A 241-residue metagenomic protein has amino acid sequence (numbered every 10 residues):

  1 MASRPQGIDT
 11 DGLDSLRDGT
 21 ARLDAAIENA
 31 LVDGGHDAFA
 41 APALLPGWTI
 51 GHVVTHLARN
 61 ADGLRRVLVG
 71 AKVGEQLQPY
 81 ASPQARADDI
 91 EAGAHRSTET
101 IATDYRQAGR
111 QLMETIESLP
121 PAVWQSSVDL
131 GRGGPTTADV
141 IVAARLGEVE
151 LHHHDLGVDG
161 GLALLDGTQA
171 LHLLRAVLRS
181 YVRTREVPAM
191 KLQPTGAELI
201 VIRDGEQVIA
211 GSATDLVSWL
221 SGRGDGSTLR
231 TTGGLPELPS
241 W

Functional and structural regions predicted by a protein language model:
M1-G12, V69-V73, S118-W241: Structured surface interface patches that mediate subunit assembly and partner/cofactor docking
M1-P46, N60-V67: N-terminal low-complexity, intrinsically disordered tails enriched in Ser/Pro/Gly and acidic/polar residues
L13-L16, I50, T98-Y105, V142-R145: Hydrophobic packing residues in well-ordered alpha-helices of helical domains and bundles
A21-E28, A61-R65, R106-E117, E150-H153 (+1 more regions): Structural signal for well-ordered, non-membrane alpha-helices
D24-T49, G74, S118-G134: Helix-loop segments that flank and shape redox-cofactor active sites
G51-P83: Conserved alpha-helical segments that form or flank metal/cofactor-binding pockets of metalloenzymes
Q76-D88, P121, Q125: Carboxylate-rich helix-loop segments that flank metal/cofactor sites and access channels in metalloenzymes
R86-A108: A short, structured beta-strand-centered segment in the mid-to-C-terminal lobe of catalytic cores from group-transfer
